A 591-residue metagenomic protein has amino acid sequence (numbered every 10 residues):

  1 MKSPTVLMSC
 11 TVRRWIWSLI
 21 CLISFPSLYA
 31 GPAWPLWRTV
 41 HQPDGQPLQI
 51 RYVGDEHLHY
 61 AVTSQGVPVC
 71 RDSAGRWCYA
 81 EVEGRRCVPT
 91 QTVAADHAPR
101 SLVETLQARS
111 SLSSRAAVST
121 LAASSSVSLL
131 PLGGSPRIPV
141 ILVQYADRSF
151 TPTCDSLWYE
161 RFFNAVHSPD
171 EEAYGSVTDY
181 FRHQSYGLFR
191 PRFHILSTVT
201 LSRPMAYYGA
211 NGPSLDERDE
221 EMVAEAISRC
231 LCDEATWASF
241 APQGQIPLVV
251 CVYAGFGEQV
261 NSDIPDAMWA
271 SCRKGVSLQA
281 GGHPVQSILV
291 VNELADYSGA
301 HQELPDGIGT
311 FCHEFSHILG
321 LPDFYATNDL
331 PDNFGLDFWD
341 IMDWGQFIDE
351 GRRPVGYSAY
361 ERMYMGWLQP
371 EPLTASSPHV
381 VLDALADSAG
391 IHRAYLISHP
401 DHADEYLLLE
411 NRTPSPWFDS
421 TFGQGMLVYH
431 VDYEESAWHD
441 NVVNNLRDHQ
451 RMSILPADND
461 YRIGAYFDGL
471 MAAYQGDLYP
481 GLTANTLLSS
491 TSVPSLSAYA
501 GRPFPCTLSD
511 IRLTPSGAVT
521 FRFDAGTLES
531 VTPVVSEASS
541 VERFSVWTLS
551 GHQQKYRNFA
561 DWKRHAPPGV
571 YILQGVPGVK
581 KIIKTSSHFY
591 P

Functional and structural regions predicted by a protein language model:
S24-F25: N-terminal signal peptide c-region/cleavage motif recognized by signal peptidases
Y29-V127, P372: N-terminal prosegments of processed precursors
Y79, S101, R543, Q553-A566: Glycine-centered tight-turn motifs at strand-turn-strand junctions
L106-W339, D343-Q369, P416, A437-W438 (+3 more regions): Active-site-proximal segment of zinc-dependent metalloprotease catalytic domains
T151-P152, L157, D170-G187, R192 (+3 more regions): Non-catalytic C-terminal accessory/binding modules of secreted extracellular proteins
D524-T548, T585-P591: Residue-level detector of functionally pivotal "anchor" positions at catalytic/ligand-binding pockets or at interdomain
W547-Q553, Y571: Short, glycine-anchored, charge-dense loop/turn motifs used at functional sites
P568-P591: C-terminal tail/sorting-segment detector
